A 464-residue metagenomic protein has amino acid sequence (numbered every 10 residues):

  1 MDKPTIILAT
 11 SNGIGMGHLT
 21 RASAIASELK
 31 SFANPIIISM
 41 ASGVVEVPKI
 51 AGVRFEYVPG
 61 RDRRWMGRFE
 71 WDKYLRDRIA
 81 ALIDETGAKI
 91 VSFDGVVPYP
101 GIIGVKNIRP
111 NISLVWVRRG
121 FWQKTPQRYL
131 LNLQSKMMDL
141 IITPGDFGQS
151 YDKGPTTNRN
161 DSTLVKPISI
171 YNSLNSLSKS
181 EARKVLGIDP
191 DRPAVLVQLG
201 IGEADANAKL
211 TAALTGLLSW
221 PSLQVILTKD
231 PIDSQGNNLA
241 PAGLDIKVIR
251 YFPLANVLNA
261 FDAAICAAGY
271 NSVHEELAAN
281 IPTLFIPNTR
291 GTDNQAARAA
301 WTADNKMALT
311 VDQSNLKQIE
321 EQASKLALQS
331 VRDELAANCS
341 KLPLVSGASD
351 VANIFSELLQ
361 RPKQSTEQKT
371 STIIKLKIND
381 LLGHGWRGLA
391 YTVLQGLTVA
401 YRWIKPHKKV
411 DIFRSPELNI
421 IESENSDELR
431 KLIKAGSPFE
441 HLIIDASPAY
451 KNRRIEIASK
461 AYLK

Functional and structural regions predicted by a protein language model:
D2-T5, A9-I14, E28-R78, L82: Conserved nucleotide-sugar phosphate-binding/catalytic loop shared by glycosyltransferases and other
A9-R21, E46, A204-A206, A449-R453: A short, glycine/small-residue-rich beta-strand->loop->alpha-helix junction that serves as a flexible
A80-P98, F439-K451: Short N-terminal targeting/anchoring amphipathic segment
F93, Y251-A297: A donor-sugar binding/catalytic signature common to diverse glycosyltransferases and related nucleotide-sugar
R119, K124-T125, Q134-I201: A nucleotide-sugar donor-handling region in carbohydrate enzymes
K179-A263: Donor-nucleotide binding loops and adjacent catalytic segments primarily of GT-B fold Leloir glycosyltransferases
Q329-G396, P406: C-terminal amphipathic helix plus adjacent low-complexity, charged tail appended to glycosyltransferase catalytic
K369-D427, I443, R453, S459: Membrane-proximal basic amphipathic "stem/tether" segments
